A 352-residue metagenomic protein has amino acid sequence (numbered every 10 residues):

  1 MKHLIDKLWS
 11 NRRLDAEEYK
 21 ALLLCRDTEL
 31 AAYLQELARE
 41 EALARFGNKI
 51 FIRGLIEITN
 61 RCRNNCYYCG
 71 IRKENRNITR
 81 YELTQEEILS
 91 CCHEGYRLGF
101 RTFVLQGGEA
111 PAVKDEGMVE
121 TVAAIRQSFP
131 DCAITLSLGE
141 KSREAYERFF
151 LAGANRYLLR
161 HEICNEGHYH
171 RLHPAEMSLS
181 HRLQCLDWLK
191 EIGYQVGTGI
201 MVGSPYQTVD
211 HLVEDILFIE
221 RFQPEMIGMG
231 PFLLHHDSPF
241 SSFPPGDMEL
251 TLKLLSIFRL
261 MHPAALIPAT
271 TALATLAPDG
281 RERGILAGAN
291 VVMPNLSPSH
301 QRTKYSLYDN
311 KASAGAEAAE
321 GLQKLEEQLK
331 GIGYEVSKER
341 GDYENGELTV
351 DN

Functional and structural regions predicted by a protein language model:
M1-D27, Y96, E220-N352: Auxiliary Fe-S-binding modules of radical SAM enzymes
N11, A38, C66, L105 (+5 more regions): Conserved, mostly hydrophobic/aromatic
Y33-N75, R80-V104, N155: N-terminal pre-triad scaffold of radical SAM enzymes
R53-I56, R76, V104-D115, G167 (+2 more regions): Glycine-rich, proline-tolerant flexible connector loops at the mouths of alpha/beta enzymes
G54, C92, V119-A123, Y146 (+6 more regions): Generic structural signal for well-ordered alpha-helices, preferentially at hydrophobic/aromatic core positions
I56-I58, E109-P111, L138-S142, I163-N165 (+5 more regions): Active-site-proximal loop/turn and secondary-structure-junction residues that shape catalytic pockets, frequently
K73-L89, G95-E116, T121-L186, Q195-V202 (+1 more regions): Core AdoMet radical
S142-F149, P205-F218, T275-L286: Catalytic cores of alpha/beta
